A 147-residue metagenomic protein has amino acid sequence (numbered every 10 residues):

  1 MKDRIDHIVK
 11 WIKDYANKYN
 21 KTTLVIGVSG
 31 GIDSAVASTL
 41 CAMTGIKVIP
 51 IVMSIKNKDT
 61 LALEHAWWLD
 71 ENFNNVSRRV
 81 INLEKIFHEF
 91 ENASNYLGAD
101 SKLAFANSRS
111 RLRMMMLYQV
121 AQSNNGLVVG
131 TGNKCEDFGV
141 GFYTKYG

Functional and structural regions predicted by a protein language model:
M1-T144: ATP-dependent adenylation/nucleotidyltransferase module used to activate substrates
G147: Gly/Ser/Thr-rich active-site loops/lids in small-molecule metabolic enzymes that frequently grip phosphoryl groups
